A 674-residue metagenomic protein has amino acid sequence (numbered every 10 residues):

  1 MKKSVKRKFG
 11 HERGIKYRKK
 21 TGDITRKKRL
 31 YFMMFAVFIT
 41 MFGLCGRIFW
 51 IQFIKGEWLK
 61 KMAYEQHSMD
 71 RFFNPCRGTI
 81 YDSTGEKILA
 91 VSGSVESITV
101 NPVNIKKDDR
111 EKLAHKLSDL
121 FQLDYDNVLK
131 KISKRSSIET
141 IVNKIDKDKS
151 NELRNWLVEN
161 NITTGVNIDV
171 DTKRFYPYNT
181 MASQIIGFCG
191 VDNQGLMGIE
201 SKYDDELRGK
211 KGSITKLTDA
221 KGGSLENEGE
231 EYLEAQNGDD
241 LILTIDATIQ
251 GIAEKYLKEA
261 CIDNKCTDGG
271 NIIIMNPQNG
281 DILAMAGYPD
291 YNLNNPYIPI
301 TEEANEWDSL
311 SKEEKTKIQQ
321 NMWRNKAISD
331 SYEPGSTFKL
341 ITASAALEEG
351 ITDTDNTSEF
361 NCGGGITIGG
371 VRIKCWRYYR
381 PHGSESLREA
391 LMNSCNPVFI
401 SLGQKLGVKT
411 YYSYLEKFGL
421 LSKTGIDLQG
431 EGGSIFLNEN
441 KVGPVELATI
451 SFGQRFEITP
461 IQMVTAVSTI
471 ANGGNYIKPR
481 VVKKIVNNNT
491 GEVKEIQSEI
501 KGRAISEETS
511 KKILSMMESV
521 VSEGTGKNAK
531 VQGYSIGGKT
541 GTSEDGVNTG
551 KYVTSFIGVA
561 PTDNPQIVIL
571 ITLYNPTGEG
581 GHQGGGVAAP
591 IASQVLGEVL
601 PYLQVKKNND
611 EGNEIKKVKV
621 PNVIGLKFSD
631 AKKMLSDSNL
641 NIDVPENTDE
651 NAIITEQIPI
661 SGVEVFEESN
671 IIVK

Functional and structural regions predicted by a protein language model:
M1-N305, S331, K409-G419, A529-K530 (+7 more regions): Periplasmic/cell-envelope proteins involved in peptidoglycan metabolism and beta-lactam response
R7-K8, L89-A90, D219-E230, Q278-T337 (+1 more regions): Beta-lactam-recognizing serine transpeptidase/beta-lactamase-like catalytic domain environment
S68-M69, T172-K173, G526-K527, G541 (+1 more regions): Short aromatic-glycine motifs in intrinsically disordered, low-complexity regions
F73-G78, S92-V95, S136, T163 (+20 more regions): Extracytoplasmic
D82-S83, I368, V531, V623: Structural motif
G165-N167, D240, G269-N271, T357-E359 (+4 more regions): Residues at or immediately flanking beta-strands
R208, T352-D353, G625: Glycine-centered C-terminal helix-capping/turn motifs at helix ends
G533, I571-K674: Ligand-recognition elements built from short beta-strands and adjacent flexible loops
